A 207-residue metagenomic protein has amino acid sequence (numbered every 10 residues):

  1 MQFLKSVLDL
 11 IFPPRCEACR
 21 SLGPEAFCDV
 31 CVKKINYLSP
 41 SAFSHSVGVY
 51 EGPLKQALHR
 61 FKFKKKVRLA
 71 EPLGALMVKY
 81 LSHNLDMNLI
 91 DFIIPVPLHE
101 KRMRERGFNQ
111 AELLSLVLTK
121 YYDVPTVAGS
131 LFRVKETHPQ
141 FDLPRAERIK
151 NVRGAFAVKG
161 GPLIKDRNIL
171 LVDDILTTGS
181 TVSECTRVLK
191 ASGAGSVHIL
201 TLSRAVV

Functional and structural regions predicted by a protein language model:
M1-D173, T177-V207: Glycine-rich phosphate/pyrophosphate-handling loop used in enzymes and phosphotransfer proteins
